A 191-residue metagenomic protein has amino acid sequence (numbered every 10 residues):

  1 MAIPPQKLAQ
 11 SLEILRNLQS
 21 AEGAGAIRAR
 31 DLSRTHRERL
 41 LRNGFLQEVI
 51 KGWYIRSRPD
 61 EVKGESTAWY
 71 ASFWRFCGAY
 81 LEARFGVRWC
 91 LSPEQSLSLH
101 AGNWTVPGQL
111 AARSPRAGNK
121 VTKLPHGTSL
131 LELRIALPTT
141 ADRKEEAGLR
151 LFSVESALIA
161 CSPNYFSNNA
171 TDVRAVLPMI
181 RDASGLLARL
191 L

Functional and structural regions predicted by a protein language model:
M1-I3, P138-L191: Hydrophobic alpha-helical interaction segments
A2-R88, G127, D182-L191: Short beta-edge/loop segments at beta->alpha junctions of small alpha/beta modules that act as binding/recognition
R30, R37, I50-G52, L81-K120: Short helix-loop-helix/strand-helix junction enriched in hydrophobic and basic residues
T35, L91, S153-S156: Short, well-structured alpha-helical interface segments that form or flank functional binding sites
L40, W104-V106, F166-N169: Short amphipathic alpha-helical segments with coiled-coil-like heptad repeat character
N43, L99, N164: Active-site catalytic microenvironments for nucleophilic, acid-base chemistry
R58, Q95, S153: Solvent-exposed, flexible loop/coil residues
W104-V106, A112-E146, S153: A contiguous catalytic/ligand-binding core that recognizes phosphate-bearing ligands
